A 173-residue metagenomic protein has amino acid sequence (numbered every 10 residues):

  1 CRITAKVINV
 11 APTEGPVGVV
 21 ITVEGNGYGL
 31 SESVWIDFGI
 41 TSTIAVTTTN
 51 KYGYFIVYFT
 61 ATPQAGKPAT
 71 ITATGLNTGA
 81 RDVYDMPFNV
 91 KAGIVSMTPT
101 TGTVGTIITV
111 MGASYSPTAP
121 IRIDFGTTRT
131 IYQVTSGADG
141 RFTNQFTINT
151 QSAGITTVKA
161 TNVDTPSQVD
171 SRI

Functional and structural regions predicted by a protein language model:
C1-I173: Extracytoplasmic/secretory-pathway segments with low complexity and glycosylation-like composition
